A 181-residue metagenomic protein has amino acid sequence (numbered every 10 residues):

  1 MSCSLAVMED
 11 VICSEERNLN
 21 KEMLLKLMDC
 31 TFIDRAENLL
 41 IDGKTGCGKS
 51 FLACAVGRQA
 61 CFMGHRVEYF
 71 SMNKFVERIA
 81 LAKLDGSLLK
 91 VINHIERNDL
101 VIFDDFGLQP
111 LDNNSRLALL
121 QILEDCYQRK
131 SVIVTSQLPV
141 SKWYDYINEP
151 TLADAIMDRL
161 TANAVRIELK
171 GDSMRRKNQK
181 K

Functional and structural regions predicted by a protein language model:
M1-K21: Charged, amphipathic alpha-helical linker segments immediately N-terminal to NTP-binding catalytic cores
S4, F32-D34, K142: A noncatalytic interaction/capping subdomain that flanks phosphate/NTP-handling catalytic cores
V7-E9, R35-E37, V165: A generic structural signal for short beta-strands and their flanking turns/coil linkers
L19-R97, I147: Conserved P-loop
R66, K74-R97, F106-K181: Replace "adjacent to P-loop NTPase cores in ATP/GTP-dependent enzymes" with "adjacent to NTP-binding cores
L100: Walker B motif beta-strand of ABC-family P-loop ATPases
